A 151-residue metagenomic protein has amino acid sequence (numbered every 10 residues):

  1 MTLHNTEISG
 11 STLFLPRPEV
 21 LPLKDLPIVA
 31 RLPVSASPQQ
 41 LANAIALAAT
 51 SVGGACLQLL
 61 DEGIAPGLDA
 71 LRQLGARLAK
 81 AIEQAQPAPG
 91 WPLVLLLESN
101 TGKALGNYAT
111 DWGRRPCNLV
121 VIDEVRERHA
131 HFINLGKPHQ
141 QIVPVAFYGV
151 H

Functional and structural regions predicted by a protein language model:
T2-H151: Helical "lid/coupling" subdomains associated with nucleotide-phosphate turnover
